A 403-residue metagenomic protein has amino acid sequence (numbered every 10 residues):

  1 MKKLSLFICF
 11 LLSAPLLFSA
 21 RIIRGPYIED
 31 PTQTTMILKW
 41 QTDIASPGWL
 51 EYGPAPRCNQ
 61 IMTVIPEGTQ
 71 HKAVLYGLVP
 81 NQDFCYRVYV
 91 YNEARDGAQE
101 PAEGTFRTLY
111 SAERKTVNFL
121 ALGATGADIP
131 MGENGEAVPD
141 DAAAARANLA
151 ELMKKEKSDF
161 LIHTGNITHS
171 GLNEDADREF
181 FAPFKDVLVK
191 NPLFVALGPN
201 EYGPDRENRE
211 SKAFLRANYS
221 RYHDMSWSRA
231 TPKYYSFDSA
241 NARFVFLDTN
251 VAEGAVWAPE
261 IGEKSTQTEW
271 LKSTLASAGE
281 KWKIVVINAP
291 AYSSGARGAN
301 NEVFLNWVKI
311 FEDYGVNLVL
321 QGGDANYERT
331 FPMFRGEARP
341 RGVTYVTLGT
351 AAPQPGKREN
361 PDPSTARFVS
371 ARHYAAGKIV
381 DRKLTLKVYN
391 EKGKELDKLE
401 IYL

Functional and structural regions predicted by a protein language model:
F7-P15: Bacterial N-terminal signal peptides
I28, L75-Y76: Hydrophobic core positions of the immunoglobulin-like beta-sandwich fold
D30-K39, D43-W49, R57, T63-E67 (+2 more regions): N-terminal active-site segment of His-dependent metallophosphoesterases
W49-E51, K387: Beta-strand signatures of extracellular beta-sandwich domains
T69-A73: Short strand-edge motifs at loop-to-beta-strand transitions and within beta-strands of extracellular beta-rich domains
C85-Y110, P130-P139, N173-G279, G298 (+4 more regions): Extended active-site neighborhood of metal-dependent phosphoesterases/phosphodiesterases
A124, G165-N166, G198-P199, L247 (+2 more regions): Active-site glycine-centered loops adjacent to acidic/histidine catalytic or metal-binding residues that shape
A278-G295: Short acidic, glycine-rich surface-loop motifs adjacent to enzyme active sites
